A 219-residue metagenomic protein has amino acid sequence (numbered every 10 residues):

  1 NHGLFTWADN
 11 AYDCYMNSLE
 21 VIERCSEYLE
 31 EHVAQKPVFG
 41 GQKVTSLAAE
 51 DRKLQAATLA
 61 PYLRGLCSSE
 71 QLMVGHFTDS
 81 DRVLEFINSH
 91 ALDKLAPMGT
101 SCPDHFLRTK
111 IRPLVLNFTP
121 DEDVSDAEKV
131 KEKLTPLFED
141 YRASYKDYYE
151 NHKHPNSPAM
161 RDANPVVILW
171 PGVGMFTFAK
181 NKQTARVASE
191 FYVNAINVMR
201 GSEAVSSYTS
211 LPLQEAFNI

Functional and structural regions predicted by a protein language model:
N1, D9, M16-I219: Domain-length cofactor-binding catalytic modules of enzymes
T6: Catalytic cores of glycan-processing enzymes that make or break glycosidic bonds
